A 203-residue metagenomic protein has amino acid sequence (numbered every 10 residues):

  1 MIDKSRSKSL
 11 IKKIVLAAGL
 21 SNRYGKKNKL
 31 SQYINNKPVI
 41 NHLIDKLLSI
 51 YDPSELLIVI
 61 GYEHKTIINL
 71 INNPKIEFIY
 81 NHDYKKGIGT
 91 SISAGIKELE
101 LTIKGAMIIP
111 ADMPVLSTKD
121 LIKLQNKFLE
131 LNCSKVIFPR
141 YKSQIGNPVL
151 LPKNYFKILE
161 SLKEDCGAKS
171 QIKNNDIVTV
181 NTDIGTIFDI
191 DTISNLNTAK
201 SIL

Functional and structural regions predicted by a protein language model:
M1-K26: N-terminal nucleotide-binding beta1-loop-alpha1 segment
I2-I11, K157, S161-L203: Conserved alpha/beta core of the MobA/IspD/sugar-nucleotide pyrophosphorylase nucleotidyltransferase superfamily
K13-V15, L57-I58, M107-I108: Structural beta-sheet core signal
K27, N72-K75, K173-N175: Short, structured coil segments at secondary-structure junctions
K29-Q32, K37-L48: Short, well-formed alpha-helical segments that are part of the catalytic scaffolds of diverse glycosyltransferases
H42-G105: Conserved N-terminal catalytic core of the sugar/cofactor nucleotidyltransferase
Y62-E63, D83, G87, K119 (+5 more regions): Short beta->alpha linker loops
K85-L151, K157: Conserved beta-loop-beta/alpha segment of the NTase-like Rossmann-fold superfamily that binds/positions NTPs
